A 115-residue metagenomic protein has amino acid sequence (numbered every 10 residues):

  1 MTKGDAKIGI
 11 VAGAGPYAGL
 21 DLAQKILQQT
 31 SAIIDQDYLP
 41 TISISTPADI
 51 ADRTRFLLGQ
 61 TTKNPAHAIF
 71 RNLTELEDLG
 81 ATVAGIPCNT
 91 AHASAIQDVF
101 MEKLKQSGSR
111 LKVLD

Functional and structural regions predicted by a protein language model:
M1-H67: N-terminal glycine-rich anion-binding loop in soluble enzyme alpha/beta folds
K3-A6, G80, S109: Residue-level preference for short coil/turn positions at secondary-structure junctions
L27-D35, T74-D78, K105: Generic secondary-structure signature for well-ordered alpha-helical cores
I34-Q36, F100-D115: Short, acidic/small-residue loops that bind anionic groups at enzyme active sites
R55, A95-E102: Metal-dependent catalytic neighborhoods of phosphoester/phosphodiester hydrolases
K63-G80: Short, well-structured alpha-helical segments in soluble
A81-Q97: N-terminal glycine-rich "phosphate-gripper" loop used for MgATP/nucleotide binding and carboxylate activation
